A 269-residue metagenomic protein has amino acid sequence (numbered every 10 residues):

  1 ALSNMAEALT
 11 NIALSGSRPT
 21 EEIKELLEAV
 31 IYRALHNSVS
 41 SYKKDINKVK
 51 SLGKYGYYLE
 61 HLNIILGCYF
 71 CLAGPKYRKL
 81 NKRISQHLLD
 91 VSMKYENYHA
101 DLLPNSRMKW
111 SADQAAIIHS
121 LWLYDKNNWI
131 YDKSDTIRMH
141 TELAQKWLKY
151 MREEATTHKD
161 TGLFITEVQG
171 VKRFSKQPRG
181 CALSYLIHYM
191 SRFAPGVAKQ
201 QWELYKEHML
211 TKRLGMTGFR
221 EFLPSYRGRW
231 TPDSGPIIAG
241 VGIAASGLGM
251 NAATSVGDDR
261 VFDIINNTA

Functional and structural regions predicted by a protein language model:
S3, T10-A115: Extended ligand-binding groove/face enriched in aromatic
S3-P19, H61-P75, A116-S134, Y185-G196 (+1 more regions): Well-ordered alpha-helical scaffold segments within catalytic/enzyme domains
A8-T10, I23-L27, I31-G53, L66-G67 (+6 more regions): Aromatic-enriched hydrophobic runs in primary sequence
R18-V39, A73-K94, Y131-E154, A194-K212 (+1 more regions): Extended, well-ordered alpha-helical scaffold segments
K79, R107-A244: Extended ligand-binding clefts on enzyme/binding-domain cores
Y226-R229, I243-A245, N251-A269: Hydrophilic extracytoplasmic domains
